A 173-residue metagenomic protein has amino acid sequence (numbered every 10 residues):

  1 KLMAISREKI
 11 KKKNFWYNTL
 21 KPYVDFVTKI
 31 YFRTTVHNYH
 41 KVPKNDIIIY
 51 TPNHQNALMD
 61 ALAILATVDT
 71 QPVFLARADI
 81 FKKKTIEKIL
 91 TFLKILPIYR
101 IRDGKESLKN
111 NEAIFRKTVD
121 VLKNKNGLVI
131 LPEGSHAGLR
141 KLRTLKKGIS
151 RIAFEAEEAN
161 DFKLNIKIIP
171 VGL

Functional and structural regions predicted by a protein language model:
K1-L2: Short, Lys/Arg-enriched N-terminal segments with co-localized hydrophobic residues within the first ~10-30 amino acids
I5-S6: Juxtamembrane/interface helices at transmembrane-helix boundaries
I10-L173: Soluble catalytic domains of membrane acyltransferases
